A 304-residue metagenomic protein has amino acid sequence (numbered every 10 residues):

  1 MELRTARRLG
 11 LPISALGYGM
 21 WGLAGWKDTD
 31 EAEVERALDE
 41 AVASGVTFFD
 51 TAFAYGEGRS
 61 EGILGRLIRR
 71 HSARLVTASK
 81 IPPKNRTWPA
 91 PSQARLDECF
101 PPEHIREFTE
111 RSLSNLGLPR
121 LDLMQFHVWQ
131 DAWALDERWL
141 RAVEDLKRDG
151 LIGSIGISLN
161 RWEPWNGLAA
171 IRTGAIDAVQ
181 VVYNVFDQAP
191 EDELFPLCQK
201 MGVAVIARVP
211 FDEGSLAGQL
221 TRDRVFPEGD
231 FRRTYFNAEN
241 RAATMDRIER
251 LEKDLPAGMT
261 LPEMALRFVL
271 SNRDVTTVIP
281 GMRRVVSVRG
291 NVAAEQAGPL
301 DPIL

Functional and structural regions predicted by a protein language model:
M1-T5, F108-E110, P164-W165, P190: Alpha-helical scaffolding within the catalytic cores of extracellular/periplasmic polymer-degrading hydrolases
M1-V76: N-terminal binding-site loop/beta-alpha segment at the start of enzyme catalytic domains that lines or forms
A6, Y18, V34, F49 (+11 more regions): Conserved, mostly hydrophobic/aromatic
W21-A32, P91-R106, W129-A132: Active-site mouth loops of central-metabolism enzymes
D28-A41, C99-L116, R161-A170: Short, acidic/polar
E57, V128-L304: Beta/alpha (TIM)-barrel catalytic core signal, keyed to glycine-rich beta->alpha loops juxtaposed to Asp/Glu that bind
R70-F100: Structural motif corresponding to the early beta-alpha repeats
L113-A132: Active-site groove signature of glycoside hydrolases
